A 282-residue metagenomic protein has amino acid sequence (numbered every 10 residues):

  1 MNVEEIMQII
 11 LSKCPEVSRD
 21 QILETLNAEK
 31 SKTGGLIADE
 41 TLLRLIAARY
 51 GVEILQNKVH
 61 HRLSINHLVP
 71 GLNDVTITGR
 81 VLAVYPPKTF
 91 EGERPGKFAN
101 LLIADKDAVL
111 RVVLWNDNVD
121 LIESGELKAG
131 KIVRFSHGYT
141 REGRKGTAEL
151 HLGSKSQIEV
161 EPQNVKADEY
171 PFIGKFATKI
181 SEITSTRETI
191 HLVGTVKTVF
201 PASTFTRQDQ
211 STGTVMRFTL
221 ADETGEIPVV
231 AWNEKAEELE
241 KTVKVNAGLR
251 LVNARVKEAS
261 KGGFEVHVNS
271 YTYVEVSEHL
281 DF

Functional and structural regions predicted by a protein language model:
M1-F282: Single-stranded nucleic acid-binding proteins centered on OB/S1-type folds and their adjacent low-complexity
